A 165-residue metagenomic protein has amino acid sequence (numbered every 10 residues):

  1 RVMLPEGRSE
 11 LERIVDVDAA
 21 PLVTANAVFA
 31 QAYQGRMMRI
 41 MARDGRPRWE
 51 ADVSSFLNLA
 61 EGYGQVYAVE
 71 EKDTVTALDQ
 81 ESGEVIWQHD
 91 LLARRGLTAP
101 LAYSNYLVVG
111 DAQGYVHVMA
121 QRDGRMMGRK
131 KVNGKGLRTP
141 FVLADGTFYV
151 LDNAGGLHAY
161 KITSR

Functional and structural regions predicted by a protein language model:
R1-V23, R46-Y63, W87-Y103, M126-D145 (+1 more regions): Extracytoplasmic beta-rich repeat domains
G35, D73-T74, Q113-Y115, G155: Short coil/turn segments within WD40 beta-propeller repeats
M38, T76-A77, H117, H158: WD40 beta-propeller blade core
M41-D44, D79-S82, A120-G124, I162-R165: Short loop/turn segments that connect beta-strands within beta-propeller blades
Y63-V69: Conserved mixed alpha/beta catalytic, RNA-binding, or beta-rich assembly cores of soluble enzyme, regulatory
L97-R122: C-terminal hydrophobic structural anchor segments that stabilize assembly/packing rather than catalytic chemistry
